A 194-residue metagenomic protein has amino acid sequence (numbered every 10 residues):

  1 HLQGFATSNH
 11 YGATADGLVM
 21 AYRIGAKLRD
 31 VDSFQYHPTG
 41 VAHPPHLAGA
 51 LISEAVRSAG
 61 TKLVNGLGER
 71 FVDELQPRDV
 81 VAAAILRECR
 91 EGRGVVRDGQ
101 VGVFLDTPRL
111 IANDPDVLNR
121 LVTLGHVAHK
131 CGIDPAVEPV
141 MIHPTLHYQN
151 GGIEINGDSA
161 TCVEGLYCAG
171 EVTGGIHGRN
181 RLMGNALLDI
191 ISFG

Functional and structural regions predicted by a protein language model:
H1, D158-L182: Short FAD-binding loop at a beta-strand-to-alpha-helix junction that anchors the flavin cofactor in diverse
L2-I24, G175-G194: A conserved FAD-binding loop/helix module that cradles the flavin
A13-D16, V80, D116-H126, T145-Y148 (+3 more regions): Generic recognition of stable, solvent-exposed alpha-helical segments in well-folded globular domains
M20, A26-E138, A186: An anion/pyrophosphate-binding glycine-rich loop and adjacent beta-alpha core in soluble alpha-beta enzymes
Q35-H37, H143, H147-Y148, H177: Histidine-centered active-site/metal-ligand motif
G40-P45, Y148-Q149, N180: Short secondary-structure transition/capping segments
A55, H126-E164: FAD/FMN-dependent oxidoreductases across multiple families
G66-L67, G157, S192: Short, ordered coil/turn segments that flank beta-strands lining enzyme active or ligand-binding pockets
